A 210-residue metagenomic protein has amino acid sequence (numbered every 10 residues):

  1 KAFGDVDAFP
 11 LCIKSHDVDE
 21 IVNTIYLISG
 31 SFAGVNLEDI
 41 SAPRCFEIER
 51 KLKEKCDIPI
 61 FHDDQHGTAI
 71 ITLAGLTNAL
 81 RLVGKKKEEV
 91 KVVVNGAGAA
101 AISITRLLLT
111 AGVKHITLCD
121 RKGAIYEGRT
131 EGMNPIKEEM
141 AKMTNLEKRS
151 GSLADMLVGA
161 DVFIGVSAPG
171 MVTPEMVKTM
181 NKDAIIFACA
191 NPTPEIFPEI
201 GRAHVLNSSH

Functional and structural regions predicted by a protein language model:
K1-G4, I70-I164: Glycine-rich phosphate/diphosphate-binding loop of Rossmann-like nucleotide-binding domains
K1-V90: Glycine/serine-rich phosphate-binding loop and adjoining beta1-alpha1 elements at the start of nucleotide-handling
F32, A160, D183-A184, A203: Short, well-ordered alpha-helix to beta-strand connector turns
E38, G165-V166, C189, N207: Short, well-ordered coil/turn residues at beta-beta hairpins and beta-strand->alpha-helix junctions within
I40-A42, A168-G170, P192-T193: Short glycine-rich anion-binding loops that position phosphate/pyrophosphate groups of nucleotides and phosphorylated
I48-K55, L157-G159, S167-I186: Rossmann-fold NAD(P) dinucleotide-binding segment
I200-S208: Conserved small/polar residues in nucleotide/adenosyl-binding loops
